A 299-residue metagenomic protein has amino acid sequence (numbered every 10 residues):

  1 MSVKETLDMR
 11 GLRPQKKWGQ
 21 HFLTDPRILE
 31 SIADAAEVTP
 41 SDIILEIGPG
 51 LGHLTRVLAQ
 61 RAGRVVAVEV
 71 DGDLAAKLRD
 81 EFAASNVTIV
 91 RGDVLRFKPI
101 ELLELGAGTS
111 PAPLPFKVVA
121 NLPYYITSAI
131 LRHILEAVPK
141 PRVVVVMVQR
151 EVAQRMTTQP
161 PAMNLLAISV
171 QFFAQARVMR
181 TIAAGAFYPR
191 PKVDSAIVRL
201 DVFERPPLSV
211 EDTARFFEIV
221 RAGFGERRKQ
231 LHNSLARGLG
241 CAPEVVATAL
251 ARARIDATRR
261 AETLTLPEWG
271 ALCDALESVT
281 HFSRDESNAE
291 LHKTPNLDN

Functional and structural regions predicted by a protein language model:
M1-A222, T248-R252, E262, A271 (+1 more regions): Catalytic cores of RNA-modifying enzymes
G225-R228: Active-site-proximal catalytic alpha-helix in oxidoreductases
A236-G238: Short helix-coil junctions and helix-kink-helix linkers
A253-A257: Mobile late-domain/C-terminal helix-loop "cap" segments that border catalytic sites or the cytosolic face
D274: Non-catalytic DNA-recognition/assembly elements of restriction-modification systems
